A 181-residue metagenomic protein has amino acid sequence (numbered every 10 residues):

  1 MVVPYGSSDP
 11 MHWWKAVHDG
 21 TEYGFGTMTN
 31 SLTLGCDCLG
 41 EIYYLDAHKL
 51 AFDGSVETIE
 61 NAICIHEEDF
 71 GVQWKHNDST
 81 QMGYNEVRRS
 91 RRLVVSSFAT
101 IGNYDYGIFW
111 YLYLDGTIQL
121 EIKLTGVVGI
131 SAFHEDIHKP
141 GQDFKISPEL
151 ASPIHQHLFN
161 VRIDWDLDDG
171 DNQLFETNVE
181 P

Functional and structural regions predicted by a protein language model:
M1-P181: Beta-strand/loop-rich accessory regions of lumenal/periplasmic or secreted enzymes, predominantly carbohydrate-active
